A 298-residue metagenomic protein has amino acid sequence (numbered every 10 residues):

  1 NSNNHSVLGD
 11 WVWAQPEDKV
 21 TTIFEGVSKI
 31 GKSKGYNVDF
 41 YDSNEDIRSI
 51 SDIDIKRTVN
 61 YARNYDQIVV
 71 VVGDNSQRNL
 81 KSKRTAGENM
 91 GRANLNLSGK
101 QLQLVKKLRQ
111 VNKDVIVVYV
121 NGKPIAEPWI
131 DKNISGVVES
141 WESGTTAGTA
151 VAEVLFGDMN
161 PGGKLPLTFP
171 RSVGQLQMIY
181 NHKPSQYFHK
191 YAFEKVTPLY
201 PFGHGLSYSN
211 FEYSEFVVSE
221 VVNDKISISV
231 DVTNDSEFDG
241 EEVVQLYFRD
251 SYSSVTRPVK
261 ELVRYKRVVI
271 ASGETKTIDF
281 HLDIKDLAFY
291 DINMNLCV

Functional and structural regions predicted by a protein language model:
N1-V298: C-terminal non-catalytic regions of proteins with extracellular/luminal or membrane-system context
